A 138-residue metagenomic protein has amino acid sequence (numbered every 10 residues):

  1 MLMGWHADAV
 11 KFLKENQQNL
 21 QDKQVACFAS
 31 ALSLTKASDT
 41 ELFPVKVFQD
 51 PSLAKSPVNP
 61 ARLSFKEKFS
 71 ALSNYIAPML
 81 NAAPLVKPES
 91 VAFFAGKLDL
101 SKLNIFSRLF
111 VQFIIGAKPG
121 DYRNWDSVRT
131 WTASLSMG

Functional and structural regions predicted by a protein language model:
M1: NAD(P)H-binding glycine-rich loop region in Rossmannoid oxidoreductase-like domains and their noncatalytic homologs
G4-G138: FMN-binding flavodoxin-like domain, especially the glycine-rich phosphate-binding loop
